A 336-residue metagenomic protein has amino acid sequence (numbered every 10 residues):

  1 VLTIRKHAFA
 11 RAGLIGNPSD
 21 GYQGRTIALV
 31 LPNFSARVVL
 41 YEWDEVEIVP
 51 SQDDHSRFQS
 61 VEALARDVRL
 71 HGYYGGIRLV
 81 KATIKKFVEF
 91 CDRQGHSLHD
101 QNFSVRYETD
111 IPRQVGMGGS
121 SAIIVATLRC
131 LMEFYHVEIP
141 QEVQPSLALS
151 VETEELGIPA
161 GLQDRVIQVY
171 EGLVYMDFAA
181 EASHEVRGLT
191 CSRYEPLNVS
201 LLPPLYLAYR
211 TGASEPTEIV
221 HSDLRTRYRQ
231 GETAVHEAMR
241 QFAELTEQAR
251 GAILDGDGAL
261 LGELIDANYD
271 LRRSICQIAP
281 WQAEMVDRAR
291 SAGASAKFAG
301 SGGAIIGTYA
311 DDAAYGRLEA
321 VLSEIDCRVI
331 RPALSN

Functional and structural regions predicted by a protein language model:
V1-I15, S19, A28-P32, A36-H99 (+5 more regions): C-terminal nucleotide
G24-T26: Conserved, well-ordered active-site substructure
T83, R113-V115: Helix-loop-helix module between adjacent transmembrane segments
S104-V105, E142-P145: Short, charged, amphipathic alpha-helices and their helix-cap/turn boundaries
G116, A304-I306: Short aromatic/hydrophobic contact patches that present stacked aromatics for nucleic-acid/ligand binding
M117-V137: DPxDG-like acidic metal-binding loop motif
